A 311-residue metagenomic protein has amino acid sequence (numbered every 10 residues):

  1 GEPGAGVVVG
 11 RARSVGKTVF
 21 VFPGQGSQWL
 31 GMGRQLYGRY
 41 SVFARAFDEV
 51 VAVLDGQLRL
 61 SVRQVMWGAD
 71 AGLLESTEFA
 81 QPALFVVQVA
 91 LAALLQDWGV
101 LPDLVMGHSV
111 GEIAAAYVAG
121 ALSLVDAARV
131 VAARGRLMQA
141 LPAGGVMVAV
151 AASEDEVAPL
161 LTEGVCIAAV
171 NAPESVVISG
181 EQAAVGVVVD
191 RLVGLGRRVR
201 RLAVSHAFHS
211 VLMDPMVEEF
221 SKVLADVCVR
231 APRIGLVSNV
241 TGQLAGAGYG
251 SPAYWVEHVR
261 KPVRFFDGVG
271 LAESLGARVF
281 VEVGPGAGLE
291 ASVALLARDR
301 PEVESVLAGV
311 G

Functional and structural regions predicted by a protein language model:
G1, L161, V185-L195: Short amphipathic alpha-helices in soluble, non-transmembrane regions that often serve as interface/regulatory elements
G6-L160, N171, R197-A207, V211 (+2 more regions): FabD-like malonyl-/acyl-CoA
L60, V148-A149, V193-V283, A291-P301 (+1 more regions): Acyltransferase
E154, G180-V185: Helix N-cap motif at beta-to-alpha junctions
E156, E163, I178: Glycine-rich, Trp-frequent "lid" loop and neighboring beta-strands that shape and gate the flavin cofactor pocket
G164-A168: A short linear hydrophobic-aromatic micro-motif
E174-G180: A generic structural motif
